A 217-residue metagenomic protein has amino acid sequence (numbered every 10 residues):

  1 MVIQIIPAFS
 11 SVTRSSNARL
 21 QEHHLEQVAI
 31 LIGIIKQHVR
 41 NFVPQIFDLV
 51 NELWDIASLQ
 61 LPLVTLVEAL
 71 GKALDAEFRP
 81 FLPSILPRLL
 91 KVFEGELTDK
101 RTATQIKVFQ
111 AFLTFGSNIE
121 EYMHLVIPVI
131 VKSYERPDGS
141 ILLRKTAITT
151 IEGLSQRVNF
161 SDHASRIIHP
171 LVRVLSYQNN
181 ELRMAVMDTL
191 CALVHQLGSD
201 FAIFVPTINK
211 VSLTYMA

Functional and structural regions predicted by a protein language model:
M1-P7, V28, V39-D48, L63 (+8 more regions): Core helices of alpha-solenoid repeat scaffolds
I3-R14, A18, G33, P44-D55 (+6 more regions): HEAT/HEAT-like alpha-solenoid repeats
F9-T13, H24-I35, L53-W54, L63-D75 (+6 more regions): Hydrophobic residues within the alpha-helices of tandem HEAT/HEAT-like
R19, H38, D55, L59 (+6 more regions): Alpha-helical structural elements of signaling/regulatory helical domains
Q21, Q60, R101-Q105, S140 (+2 more regions): Residue-level detector of extended alpha-helical repeat arrays and alpha-solenoid scaffolds
